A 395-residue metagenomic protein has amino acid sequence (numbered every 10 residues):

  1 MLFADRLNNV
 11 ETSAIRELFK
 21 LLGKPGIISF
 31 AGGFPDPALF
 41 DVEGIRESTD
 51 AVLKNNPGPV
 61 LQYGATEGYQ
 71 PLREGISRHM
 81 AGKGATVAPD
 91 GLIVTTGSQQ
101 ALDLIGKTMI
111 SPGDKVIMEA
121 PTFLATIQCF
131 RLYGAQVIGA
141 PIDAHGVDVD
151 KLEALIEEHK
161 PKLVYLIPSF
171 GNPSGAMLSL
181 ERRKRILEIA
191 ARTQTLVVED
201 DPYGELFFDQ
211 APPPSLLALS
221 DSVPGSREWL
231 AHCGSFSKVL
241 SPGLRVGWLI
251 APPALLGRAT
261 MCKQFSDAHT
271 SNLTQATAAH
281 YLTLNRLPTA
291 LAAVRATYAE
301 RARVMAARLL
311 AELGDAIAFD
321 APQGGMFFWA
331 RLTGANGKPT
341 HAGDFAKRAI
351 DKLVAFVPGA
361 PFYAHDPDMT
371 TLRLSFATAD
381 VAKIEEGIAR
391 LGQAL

Functional and structural regions predicted by a protein language model:
R6-G97, L104, T283-L284, A355 (+1 more regions): N-terminal small-domain helix-loop-helix segment of the aminotransferase-like
I27, P202, L206, I350-R373: Conserved PLP cofactor-binding pocket of PLP-dependent enzymes
K54-Q194, G204-G225, H232, Y298 (+1 more regions): Conserved core of the PLP fold type I
D221-A296: Conserved core segment of the aminotransferase class I/II
A279, A292, A296-A306, A318-L332: Conserved glycine-rich beta-strand-loop-beta hairpin in the small C-terminal domain of fold type I
N336-F345, A382-E386: Short, conserved charged micro-motifs
D351-K352, H365-L395: PLP-dependent enzyme catalytic core of the Aspartate aminotransferase-like
